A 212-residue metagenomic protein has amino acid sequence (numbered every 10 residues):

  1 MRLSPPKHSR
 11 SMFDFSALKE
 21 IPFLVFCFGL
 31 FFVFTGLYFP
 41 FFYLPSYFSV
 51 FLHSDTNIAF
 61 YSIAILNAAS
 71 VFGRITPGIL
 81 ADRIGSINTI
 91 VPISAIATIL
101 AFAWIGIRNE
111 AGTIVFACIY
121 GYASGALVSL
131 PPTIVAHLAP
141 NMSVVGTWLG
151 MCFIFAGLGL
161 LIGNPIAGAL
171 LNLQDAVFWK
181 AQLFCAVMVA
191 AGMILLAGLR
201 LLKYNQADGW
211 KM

Functional and structural regions predicted by a protein language model:
R2-G29: Juxtamembrane intracellular "pre-TM" segments in multi-pass secondary transporters
K19-C27, T56, E110, I114 (+2 more regions): Primarily residues marking transmembrane-helix entry/exit sites
E20-V91, V128, P132, I162-G168: Extracytoplasmic gate region of multi-pass secondary transporters
L30, S94, T98-A101, F116-A117 (+1 more regions): A generic transmembrane-helix signature of 12-TM secondary carrier transporters
S46-I58, A103-A111, H137-S143, A167-K180: Extracellular/lumenal inter-transmembrane loop segments of multi-pass membrane transporters
I58, A64-S70, R74-I75, A81-H137 (+1 more regions): C-terminal transmembrane helical hairpin of 12-TM major facilitator-type secondary transporters
A139-A176, C185: A late C-terminal transmembrane helix in Major Facilitator Superfamily
L183-M212: Multi-pass alpha-helical transporter architecture, strongest for 12-TM Major Facilitator/SLC carriers used
